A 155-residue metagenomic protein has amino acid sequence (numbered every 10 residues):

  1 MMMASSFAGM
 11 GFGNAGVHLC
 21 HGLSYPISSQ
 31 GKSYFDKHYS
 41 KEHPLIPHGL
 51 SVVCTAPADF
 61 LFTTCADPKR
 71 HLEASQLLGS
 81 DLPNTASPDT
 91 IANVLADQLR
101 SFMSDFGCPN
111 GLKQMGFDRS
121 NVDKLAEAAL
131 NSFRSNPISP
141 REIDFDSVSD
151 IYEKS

Functional and structural regions predicted by a protein language model:
M1-Q98: Active-site segments that bind and position negatively charged phosphate/pyrophosphate groups
S75-S155: C-terminal charged capping/lid subdomain of soluble metabolic enzymes
